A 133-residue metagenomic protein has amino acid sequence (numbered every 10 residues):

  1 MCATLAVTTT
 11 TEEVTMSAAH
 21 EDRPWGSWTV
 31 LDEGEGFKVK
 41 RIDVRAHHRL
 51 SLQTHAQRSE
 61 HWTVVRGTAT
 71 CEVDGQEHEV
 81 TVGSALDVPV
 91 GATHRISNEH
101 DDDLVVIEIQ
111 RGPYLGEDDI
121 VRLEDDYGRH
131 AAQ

Functional and structural regions predicted by a protein language model:
S17-D22, R95-Q133: Double-stranded beta-helix
S17-T54, R58-S59: A short glycine-rich, His/Asp/Glu-containing loop-to-beta-strand
H48, Q57-R58, Q76, A92-T93 (+1 more regions): A generic "binding-loop/recognition-motif" signal
S51-L52, W62, C71-E72, V88 (+2 more regions): Short beta-strand His + acidic residue motifs that chelate non-heme Fe in jelly-roll/DSBH and cupin folds
Q57-T70, D74-G75: Glycine- and acidic-residue-biased ligand/ion/polar-headgroup-sensing regions
G75-T93: Short acidic-glycine-tyrosine-enriched beta hairpin
